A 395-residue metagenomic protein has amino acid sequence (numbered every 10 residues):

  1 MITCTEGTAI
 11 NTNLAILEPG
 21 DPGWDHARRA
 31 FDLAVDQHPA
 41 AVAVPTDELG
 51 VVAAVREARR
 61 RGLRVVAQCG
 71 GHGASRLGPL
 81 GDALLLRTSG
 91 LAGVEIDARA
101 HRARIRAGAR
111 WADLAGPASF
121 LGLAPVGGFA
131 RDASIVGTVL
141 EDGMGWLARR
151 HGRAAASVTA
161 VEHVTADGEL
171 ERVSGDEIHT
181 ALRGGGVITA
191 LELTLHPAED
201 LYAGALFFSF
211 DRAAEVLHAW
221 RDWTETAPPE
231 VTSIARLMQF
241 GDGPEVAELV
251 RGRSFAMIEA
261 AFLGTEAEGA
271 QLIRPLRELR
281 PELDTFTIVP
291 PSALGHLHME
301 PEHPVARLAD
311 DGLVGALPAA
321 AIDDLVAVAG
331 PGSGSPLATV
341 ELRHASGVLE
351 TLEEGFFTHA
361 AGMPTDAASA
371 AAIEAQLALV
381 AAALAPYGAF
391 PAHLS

Functional and structural regions predicted by a protein language model:
M1-S395: Soluble FAD-dependent oxygen oxidases
